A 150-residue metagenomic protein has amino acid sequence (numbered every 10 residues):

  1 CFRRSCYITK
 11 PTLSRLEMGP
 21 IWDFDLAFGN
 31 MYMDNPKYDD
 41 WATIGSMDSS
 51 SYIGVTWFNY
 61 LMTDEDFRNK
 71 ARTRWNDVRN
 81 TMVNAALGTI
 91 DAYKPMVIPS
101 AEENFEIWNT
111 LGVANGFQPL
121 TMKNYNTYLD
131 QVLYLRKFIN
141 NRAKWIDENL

Functional and structural regions predicted by a protein language model:
C1-L150: Middle-to-C-terminal accessory/interaction subdomains
